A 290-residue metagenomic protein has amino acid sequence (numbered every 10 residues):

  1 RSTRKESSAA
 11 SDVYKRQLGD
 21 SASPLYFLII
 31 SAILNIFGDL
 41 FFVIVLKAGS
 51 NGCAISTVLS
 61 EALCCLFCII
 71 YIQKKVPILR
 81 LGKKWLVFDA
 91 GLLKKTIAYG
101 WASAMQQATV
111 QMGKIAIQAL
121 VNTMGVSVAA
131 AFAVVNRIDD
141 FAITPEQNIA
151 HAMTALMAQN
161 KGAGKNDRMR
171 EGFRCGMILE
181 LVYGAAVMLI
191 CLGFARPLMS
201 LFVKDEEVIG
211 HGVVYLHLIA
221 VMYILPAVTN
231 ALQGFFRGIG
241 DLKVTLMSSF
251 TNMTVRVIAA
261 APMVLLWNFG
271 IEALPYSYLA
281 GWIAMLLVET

Functional and structural regions predicted by a protein language model:
R1-A10, Y14: Single conserved hydrophobic/aromatic residue that forms the stacking wall/gate of nucleotide- or nucleobase-binding
E6, L34, T109, G113 (+7 more regions): Residue-level signal for transmembrane alpha-helical positions in Major Facilitator Superfamily
S8, V45-W101, M157-M222, V264-T290: Short alpha-helical transmembrane segments in multi-pass integral membrane proteins
S11-P24, A131-A195, P226-G240, V244-S248: Small-residue-rich hydrophobic transmembrane alpha-helices
Y26-I33, L59, W101, M105 (+7 more regions): Hydrophobic residues within alpha-helical transmembrane segments of multi-pass solute transporters/permease subunits
S31, S60-C64, C68, I72 (+1 more regions): Transmembrane helical elements of multi-pass membrane transporters/channels
L40, T57, I70, S103 (+9 more regions): Transmembrane alpha-helix boundary and packing residues in multipass membrane permease domains and related
F41-S50, A108-R137, F141, Q159-N160 (+2 more regions): Helix-terminus/linker motif at the lipid-water interface of multi-pass membrane proteins
